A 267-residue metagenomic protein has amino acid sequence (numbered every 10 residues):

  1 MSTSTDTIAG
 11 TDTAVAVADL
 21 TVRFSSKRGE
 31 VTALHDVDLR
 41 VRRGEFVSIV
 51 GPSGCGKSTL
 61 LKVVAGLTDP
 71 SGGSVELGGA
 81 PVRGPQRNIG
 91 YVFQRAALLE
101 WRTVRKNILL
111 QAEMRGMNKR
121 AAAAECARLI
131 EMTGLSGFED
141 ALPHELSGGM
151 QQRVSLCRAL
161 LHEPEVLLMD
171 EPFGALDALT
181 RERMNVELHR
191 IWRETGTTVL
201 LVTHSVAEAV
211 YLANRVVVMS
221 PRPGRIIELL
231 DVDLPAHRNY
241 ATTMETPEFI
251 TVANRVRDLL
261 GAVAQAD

Functional and structural regions predicted by a protein language model:
G10-A14, R23-D36: A short, flexible loop at the N-terminus of ABC-type nucleotide-binding domains that lies
V50-P52: The feature captures the beta-strand-to-loop junction immediately N-terminal to the Walker
A65: Helix-to-loop junction immediately C-terminal to a conserved catalytic motif
G73-G84: Conserved ABC transporter NBD signature motif
R102-L110: Short coil-to-helix segment of the ABC ATPase nucleotide-binding domain corresponding to the Q-loop/switch region
L109, E113, R120-F138, R190: Conserved ABC ATPase "signature" region
A141-H144, H162: Conserved signature/switch motifs of ABC ATPase nucleotide-binding domains
